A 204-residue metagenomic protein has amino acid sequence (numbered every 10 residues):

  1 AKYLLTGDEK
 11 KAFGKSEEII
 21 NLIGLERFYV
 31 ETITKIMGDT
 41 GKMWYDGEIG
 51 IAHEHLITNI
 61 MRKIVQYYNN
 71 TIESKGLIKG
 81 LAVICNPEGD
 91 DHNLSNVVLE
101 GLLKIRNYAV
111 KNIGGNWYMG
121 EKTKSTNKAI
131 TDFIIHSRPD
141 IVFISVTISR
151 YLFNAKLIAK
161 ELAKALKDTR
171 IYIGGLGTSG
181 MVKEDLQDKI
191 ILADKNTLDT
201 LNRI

Functional and structural regions predicted by a protein language model:
A1-E73: Long amphipathic alpha-helical segments
G50, L56, I64-I204: C-terminal regulatory/effector modules of DNA-binding transcriptional regulators
